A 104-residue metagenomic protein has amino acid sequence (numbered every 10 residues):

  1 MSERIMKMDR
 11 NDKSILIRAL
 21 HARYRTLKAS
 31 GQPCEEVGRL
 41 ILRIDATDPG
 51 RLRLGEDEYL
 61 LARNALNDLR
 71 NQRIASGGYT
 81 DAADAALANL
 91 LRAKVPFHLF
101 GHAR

Functional and structural regions predicted by a protein language model:
M1-R104: Positively charged, low-complexity terminal tracts and the immediately adjacent first secondary-structure elements
